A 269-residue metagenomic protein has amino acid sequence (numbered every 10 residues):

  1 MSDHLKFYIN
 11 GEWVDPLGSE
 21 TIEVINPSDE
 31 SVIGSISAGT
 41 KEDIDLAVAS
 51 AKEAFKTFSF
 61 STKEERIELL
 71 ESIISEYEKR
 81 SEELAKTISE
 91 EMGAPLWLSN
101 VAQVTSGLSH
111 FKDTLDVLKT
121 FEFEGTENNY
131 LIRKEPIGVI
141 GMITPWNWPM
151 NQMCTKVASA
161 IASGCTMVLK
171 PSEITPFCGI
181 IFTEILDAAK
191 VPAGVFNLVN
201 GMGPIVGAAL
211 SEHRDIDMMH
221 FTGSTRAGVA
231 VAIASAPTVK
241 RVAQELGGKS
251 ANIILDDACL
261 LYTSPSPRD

Functional and structural regions predicted by a protein language model:
M1-S35, E68, S72, T120-I143: Terminal low-complexity tails and localization/encapsulation signals of metabolic enzymes
E20, S37-G39, D257: A generic structural motif
E30, R66, I88, F111 (+4 more regions): Residue-level signal for inorganic ion chemistry
E42-S50: A short, polar/charged loop-to-alpha-helix boundary motif
A49, E71-E82, A94-T120: Long amphipathic alpha-helix in the N-terminal Rossmann-like dinucleotide-binding domain of NAD(P)-dependent
F121-G194, D217: Conserved small-residue-rich beta-alpha loop and adjacent elements that most often cradle the phosphate/pyrophosphate
V139, K190-S264: Conserved NAD(P)+-binding/catalytic subdomain of aldehyde/semialdehyde dehydrogenases
P265-D269: A short, hydrophobic C-terminal helix/tail in secreted or cell-surface proteins
